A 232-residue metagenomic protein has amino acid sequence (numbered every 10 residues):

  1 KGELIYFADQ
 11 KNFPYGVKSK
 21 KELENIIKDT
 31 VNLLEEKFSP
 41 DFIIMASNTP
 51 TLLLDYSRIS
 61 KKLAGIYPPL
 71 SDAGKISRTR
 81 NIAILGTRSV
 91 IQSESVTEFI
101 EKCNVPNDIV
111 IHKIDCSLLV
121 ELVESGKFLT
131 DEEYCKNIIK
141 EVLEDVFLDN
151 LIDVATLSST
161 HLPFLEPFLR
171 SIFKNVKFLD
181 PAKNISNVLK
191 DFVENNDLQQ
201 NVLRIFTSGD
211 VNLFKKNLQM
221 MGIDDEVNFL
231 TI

Functional and structural regions predicted by a protein language model:
K1-I232: Non-catalytic structural scaffold of enzyme domains
